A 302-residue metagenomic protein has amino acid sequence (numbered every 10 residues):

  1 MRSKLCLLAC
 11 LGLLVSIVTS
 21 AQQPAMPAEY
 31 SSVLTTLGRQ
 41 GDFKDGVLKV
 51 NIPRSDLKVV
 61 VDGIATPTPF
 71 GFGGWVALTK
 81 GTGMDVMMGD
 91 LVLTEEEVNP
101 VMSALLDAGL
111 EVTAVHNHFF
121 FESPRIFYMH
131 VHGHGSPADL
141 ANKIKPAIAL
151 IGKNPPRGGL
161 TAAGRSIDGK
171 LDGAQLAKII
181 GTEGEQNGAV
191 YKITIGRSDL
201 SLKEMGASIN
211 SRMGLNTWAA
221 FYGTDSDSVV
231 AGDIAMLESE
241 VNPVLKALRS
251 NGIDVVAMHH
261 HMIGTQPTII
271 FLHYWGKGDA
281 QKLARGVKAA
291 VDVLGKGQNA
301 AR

Functional and structural regions predicted by a protein language model:
M1-L8: Bacterial N-terminal signal peptides that target proteins for export
C6, Q22-S31, A77-E96, H134-S136 (+5 more regions): Terminal, regulation- and interaction-focused segments at domain boundaries
L8-S16: Bacterial N-terminal signal peptides
I17-A21: Sec/Tat signal peptide C-region and signal peptidase I cleavage site
Q22-S31, T35-N51, L57-V59, A149-G196 (+2 more regions): Intrinsic disorder/low-complexity detector
V61-A77, D199-G223, V255-M258: Intrinsic, low-complexity N-terminal interaction/targeting segments
P67-P69, E95-F120, N210-M213, E238-I263: Extended intrinsically disordered, low-complexity coil regions enriched in Ser, Thr, Gly, Ala and often Pro
E95-T113, S123-S166, G276-Q298: Hydrophobic, ordered structural segments
